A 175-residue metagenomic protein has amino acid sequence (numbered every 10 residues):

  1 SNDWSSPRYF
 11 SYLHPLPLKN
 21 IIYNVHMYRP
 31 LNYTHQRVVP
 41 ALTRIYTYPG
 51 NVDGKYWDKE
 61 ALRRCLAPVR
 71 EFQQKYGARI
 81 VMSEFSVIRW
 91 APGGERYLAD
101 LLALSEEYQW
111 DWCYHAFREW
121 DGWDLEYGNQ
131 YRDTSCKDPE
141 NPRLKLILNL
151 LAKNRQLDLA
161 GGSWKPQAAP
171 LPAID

Functional and structural regions predicted by a protein language model:
S1-Y108: Extracellular glycoside hydrolase catalytic/binding regions
P92-D175: Aromatic-rich peripheral "rim/lid" segments of glycoside hydrolase catalytic domains that contact and position glycan
